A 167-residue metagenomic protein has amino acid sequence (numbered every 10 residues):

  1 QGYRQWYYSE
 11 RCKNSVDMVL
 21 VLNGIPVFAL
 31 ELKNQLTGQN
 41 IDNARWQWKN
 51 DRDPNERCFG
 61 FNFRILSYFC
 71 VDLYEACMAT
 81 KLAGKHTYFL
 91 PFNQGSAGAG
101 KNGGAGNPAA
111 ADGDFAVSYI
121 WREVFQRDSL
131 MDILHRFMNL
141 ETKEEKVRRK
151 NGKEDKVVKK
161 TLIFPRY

Functional and structural regions predicted by a protein language model:
Q1-Y167: ATP-dependent helicase/translocase motor core
